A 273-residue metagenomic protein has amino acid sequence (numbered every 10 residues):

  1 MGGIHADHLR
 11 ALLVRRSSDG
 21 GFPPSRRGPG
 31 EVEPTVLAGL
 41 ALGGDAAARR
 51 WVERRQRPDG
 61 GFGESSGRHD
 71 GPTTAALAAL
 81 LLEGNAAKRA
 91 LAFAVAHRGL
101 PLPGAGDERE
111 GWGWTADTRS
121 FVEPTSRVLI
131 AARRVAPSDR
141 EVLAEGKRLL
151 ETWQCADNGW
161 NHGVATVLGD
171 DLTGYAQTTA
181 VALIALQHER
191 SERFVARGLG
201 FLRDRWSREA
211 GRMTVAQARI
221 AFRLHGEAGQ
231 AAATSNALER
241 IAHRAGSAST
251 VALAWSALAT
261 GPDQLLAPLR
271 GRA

Functional and structural regions predicted by a protein language model:
M1-D7, P23-A47, G61-A92, A96-R148 (+3 more regions): An alpha-helical repeat/solenoid feature that recognizes helix-turn-helix modules
R203-D204, E239-R240: Amphipathic alpha-helical segments of tetratricopeptide repeats
